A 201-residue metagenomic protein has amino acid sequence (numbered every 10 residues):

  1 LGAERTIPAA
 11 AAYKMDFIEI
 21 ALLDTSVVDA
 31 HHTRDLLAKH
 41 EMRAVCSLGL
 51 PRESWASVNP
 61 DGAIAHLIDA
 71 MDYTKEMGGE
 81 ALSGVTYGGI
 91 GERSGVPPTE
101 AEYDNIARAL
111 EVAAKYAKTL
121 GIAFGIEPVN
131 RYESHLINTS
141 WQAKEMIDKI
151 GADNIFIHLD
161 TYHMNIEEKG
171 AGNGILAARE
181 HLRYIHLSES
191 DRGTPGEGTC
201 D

Functional and structural regions predicted by a protein language model:
L1-G79, E111, A152, F156 (+1 more regions): N-terminal pre-domain/capping segments
I7, W55-V58, L136-I137, K144 (+2 more regions): Gly/Pro-rich active-site loop or hairpin
L22-D24, L50-E53, T86-G91, P128-Y132 (+2 more regions): Active-site-proximal loop/turn and secondary-structure-junction residues that shape catalytic pockets, frequently
V58-I157, I166: Active-site acidic/histidine proton-transfer and metal-coordination neighborhood in alpha/beta enzyme cores
